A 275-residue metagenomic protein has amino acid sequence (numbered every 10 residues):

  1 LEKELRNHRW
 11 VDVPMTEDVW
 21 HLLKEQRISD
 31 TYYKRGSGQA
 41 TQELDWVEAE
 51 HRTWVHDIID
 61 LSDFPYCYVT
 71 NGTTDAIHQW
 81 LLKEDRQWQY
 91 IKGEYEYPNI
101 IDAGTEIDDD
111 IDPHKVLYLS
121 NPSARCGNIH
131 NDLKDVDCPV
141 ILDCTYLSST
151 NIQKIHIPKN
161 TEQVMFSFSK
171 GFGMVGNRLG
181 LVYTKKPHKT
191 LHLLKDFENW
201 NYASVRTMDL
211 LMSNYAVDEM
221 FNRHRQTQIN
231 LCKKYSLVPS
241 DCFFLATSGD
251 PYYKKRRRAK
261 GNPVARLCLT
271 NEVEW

Functional and structural regions predicted by a protein language model:
L1-W275: PLP-dependent class I/II
